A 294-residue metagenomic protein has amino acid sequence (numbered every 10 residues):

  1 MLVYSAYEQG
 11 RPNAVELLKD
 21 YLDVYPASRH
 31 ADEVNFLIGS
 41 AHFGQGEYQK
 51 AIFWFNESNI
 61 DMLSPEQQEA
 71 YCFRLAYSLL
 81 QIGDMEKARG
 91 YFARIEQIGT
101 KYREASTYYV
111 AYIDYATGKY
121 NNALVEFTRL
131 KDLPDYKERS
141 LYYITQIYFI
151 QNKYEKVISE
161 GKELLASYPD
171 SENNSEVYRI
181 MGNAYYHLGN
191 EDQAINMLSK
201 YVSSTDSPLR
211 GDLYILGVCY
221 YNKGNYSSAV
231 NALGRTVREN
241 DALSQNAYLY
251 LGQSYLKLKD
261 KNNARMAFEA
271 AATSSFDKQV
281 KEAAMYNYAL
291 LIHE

Functional and structural regions predicted by a protein language model:
M1-E294: Acidic, polar-rich low-complexity tracts and alpha-helical solenoid repeat scaffolds
